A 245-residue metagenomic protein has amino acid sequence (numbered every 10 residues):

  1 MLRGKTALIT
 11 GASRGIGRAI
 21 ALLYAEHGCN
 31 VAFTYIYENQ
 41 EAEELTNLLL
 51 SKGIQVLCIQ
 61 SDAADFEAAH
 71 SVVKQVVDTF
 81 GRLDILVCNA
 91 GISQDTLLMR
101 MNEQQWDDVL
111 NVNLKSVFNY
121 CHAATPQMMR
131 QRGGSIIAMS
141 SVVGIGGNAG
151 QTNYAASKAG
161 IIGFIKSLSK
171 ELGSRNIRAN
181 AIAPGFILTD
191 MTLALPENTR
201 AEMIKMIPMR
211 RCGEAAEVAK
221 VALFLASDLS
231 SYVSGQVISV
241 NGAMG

Functional and structural regions predicted by a protein language model:
T6, S13-G15: Conserved glycine-rich cofactor-binding loop
H27-E44: Conserved glycine-rich Rossmann-like NAD(P)H-binding loop of the short-chain dehydrogenase/reductase
L97-L98, N102-L110, T192, M203: Substrate-binding pocket helix/loop in short-chain dehydrogenase/reductase
C121, S157, I165: Active-site helix of classical SDR
P126, K170-S174, S231: Alpha-helical segment proximal to the catalytic Tyr-Lys
S141: Residue(s) in the substrate-gating loop at a strand-loop-helix junction that position the organic substrate next
A181, I204-L229, V233, V240-G242: C-terminal helical subdomain
